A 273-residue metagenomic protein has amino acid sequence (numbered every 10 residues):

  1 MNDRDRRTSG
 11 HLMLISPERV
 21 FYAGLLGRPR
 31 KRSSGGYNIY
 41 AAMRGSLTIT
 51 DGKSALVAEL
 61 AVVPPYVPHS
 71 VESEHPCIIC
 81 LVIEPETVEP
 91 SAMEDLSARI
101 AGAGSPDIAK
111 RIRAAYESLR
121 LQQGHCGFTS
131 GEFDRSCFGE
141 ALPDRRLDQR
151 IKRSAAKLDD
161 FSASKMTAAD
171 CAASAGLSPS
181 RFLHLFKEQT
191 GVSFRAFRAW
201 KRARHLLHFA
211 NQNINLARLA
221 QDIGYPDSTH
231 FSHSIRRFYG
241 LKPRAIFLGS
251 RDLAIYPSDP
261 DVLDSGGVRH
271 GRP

Functional and structural regions predicted by a protein language model:
M1, R6, G10, N211-Q212 (+2 more regions): …primarily DNA-binding HTH/wHTH and HhH modules…
D5-A98: N-terminal regulatory/effector-sensing and dimerization cores that precede helix-turn-helix DNA-binding domains
F21-G24, D134-P143, L183-G191: Short, Lys/Arg-enriched N-terminal segment that forms or immediately precedes the first helix of a structured domain
R32-S34, H69, H184, H230 (+1 more regions): Histidine-centered active-site/metal-ligand motif
E89-A156, D160: Amphipathic alpha-helical segments enriched in hydrophobic/aromatic residues interleaved with Lys/Arg
C137-G139, S154-M166, F186, T190 (+2 more regions): Basic, amphipathic alpha-helical hairpins
L147-I151, R198-A199, A203: Generic hydrophobic, amphipathic alpha-helix propensity
A169-R198, A220-A245: Basic/polar phosphate-binding segments, predominantly the helix-turn-helix DNA-binding elements of transcriptional
